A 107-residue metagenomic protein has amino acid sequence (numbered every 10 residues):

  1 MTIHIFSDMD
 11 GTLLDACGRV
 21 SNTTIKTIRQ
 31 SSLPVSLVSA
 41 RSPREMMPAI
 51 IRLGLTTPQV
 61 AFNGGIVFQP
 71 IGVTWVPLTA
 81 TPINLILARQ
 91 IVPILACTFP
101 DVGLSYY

Functional and structural regions predicted by a protein language model:
M1-I3, L55-T56: Short loop/turn microsegments at loop-to-beta-strand junctions
T2-G18: Asp-based phosphoryl-transfer active-site loop
R19-Y107: Active-site phosphate-binding/coordination module
